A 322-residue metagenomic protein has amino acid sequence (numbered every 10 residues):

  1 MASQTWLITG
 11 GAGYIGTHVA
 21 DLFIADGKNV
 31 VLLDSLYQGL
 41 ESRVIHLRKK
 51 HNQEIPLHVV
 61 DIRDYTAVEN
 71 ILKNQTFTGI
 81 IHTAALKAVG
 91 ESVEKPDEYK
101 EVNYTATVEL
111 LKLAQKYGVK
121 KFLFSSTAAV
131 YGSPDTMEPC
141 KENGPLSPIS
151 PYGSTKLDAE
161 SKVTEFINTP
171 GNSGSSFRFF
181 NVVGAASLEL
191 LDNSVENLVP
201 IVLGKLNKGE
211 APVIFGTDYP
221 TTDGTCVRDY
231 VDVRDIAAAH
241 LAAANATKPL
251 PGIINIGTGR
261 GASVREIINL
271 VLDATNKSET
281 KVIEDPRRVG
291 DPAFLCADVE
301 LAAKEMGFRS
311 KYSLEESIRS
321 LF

Functional and structural regions predicted by a protein language model:
A2-G79, S194: N-terminal Rossmann/SDR dinucleotide-binding element
W6, L206-F322: C-terminal substrate-binding subdomain of Rossmann-fold SDR/epimerase-dehydratase oxidoreductases
G39, R63, E98-A106, L146 (+1 more regions): Glycine-rich NAD(P)-binding loop of the Rossmann-fold in SDR/ketoreductase-type enzymes
I62-V102: NAD(P)H-binding glycine-rich loop region in Rossmannoid oxidoreductase-like domains and their noncatalytic homologs
H82, V108-P151, E165, G174-S175: Conserved Rossmann-fold NAD(P)-dependent oxidoreductase catalytic core, especially the SDR/UDP-sugar
A85, K95, V102-T107, L123-S126 (+2 more regions): Short alpha-helix in the Rossmann-fold core of NAD(P)-dependent oxidoreductases
Y131-G132, S147-P151, F177-E196, T221-T222: Flexible, glycine-rich beta-alpha linker
S147-F180, I201-K208: Active-site Tyr-X1-5-Lys
